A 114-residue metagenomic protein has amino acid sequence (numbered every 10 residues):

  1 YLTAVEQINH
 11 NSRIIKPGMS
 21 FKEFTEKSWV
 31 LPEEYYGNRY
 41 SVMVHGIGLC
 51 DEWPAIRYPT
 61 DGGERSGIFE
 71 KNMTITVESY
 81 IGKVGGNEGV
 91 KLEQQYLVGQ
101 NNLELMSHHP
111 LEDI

Functional and structural regions predicted by a protein language model:
Y1-I114: Active-site neighborhoods and metal-handling regions in enzymes and metal-associated proteins
